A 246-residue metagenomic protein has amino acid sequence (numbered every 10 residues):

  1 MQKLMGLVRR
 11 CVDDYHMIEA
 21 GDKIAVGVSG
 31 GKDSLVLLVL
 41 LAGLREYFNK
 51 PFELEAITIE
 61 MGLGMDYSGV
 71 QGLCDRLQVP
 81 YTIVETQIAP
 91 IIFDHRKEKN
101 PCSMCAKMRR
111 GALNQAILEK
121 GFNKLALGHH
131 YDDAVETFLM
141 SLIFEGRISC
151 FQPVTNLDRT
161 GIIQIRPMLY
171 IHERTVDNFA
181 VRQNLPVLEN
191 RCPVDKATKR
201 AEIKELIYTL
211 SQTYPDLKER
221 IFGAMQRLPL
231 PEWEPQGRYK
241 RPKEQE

Functional and structural regions predicted by a protein language model:
M1-E136, F144, R174-R182: ATP-dependent adenylation/nucleotidyltransferase module used to activate substrates
G6, R10, D14, G72 (+7 more regions): Charged/polar, solvent-exposed surface patches and flexible loops
E53-L54, D132-Q212: Catalytic subdomain that performs nucleotidyl-dependent activation
M61-L63, I88-P90, T155-D158, I171 (+2 more regions): Residue-level detector of flexible, active-site-proximal loop/helix-junction positions within diverse enzyme catalytic
C102-K107, L127-H129, Y170-R174, T213-D216 (+1 more regions): A general structural signal for short secondary-structure boundary/capping elements
A106-K120, V154-T160, I207, S211-Q226: Short, basic, helix/turn surface patches
L185-E246: The feature marks non-catalytic terminal segments
